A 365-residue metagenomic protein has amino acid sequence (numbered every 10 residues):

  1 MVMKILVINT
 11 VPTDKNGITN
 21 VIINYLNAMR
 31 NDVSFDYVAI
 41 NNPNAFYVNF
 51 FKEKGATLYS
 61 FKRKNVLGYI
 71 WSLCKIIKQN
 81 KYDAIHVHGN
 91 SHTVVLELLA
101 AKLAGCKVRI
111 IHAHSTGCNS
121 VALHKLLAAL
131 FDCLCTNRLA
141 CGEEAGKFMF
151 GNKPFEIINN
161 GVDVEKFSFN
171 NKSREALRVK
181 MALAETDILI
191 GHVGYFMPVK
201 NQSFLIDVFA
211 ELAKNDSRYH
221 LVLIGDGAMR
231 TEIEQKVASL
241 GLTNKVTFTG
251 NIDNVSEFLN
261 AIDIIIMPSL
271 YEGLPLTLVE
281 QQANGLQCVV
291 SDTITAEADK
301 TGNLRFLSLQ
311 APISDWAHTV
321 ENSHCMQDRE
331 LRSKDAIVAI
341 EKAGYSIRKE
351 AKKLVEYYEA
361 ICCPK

Functional and structural regions predicted by a protein language model:
V7-W71, M229-R230, Y357: N-terminal strand-loop element at the rim of the active site of nucleotide-sugar-dependent glycosyltransferases
N16-N24, I188, H192-E211, A228-E234: A conserved mid-protein helix/loop that constitutes part of the nucleotide-sugar donor-binding site
Y59, C133-K172, F306: Donor nucleotide-sugar binding/catalytic pocket of nucleotide-sugar-dependent glycosyltransferases
N65, K147-N152, G161-K180, T186 (+2 more regions): Acidic anion/phosphate-binding donor-loop and adjacent secondary structure in glycosyltransferase catalytic cores
L103, I110-A140, K147-F150: A conserved, positively charged/aromatic
E234-G250: Nucleotide-activated donor-binding/catalytic signature segment of Leloir-type glycosyltransferases, i.e., the conserved
N251, L270: Aromatic "clamp/platform" in nucleotide-sugar-dependent glycosyltransferases that forms part of the donor/acceptor
E297-E330: Change "using UDP/GDP/dTDP sugars" to "using nucleotide sugars
